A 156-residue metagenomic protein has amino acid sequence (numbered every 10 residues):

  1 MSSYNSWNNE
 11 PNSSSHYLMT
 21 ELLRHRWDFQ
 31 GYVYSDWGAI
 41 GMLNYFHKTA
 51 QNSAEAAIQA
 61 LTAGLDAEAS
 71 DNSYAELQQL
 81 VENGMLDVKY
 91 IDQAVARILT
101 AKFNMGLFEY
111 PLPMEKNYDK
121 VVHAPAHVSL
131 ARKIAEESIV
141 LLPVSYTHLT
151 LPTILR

Functional and structural regions predicted by a protein language model:
M1-S70, Y74-E76, E82-Y90, R97: Second-shell residues forming the walls of enzyme active-site clefts
W37-I40, Y74-L77, M114-D119, L149: A glycine-rich phosphate-binding loop feature that marks nucleotide/adenosyl-phosphate handling sites
A63, L80-G84, A101-M105, L141-V144: Structured segments of extracytoplasmic/periplasmic soluble domains in secreted or envelope-associated proteins
Y90-T100, L130-E137: A non-catalytic, amphipathic alpha-helix used as a structural packing/dimerization or gating element in enzyme scaffolds
V95-A96, T100-K120: Conserved, charged catalytic cores of large soluble enzymes
P113-Y146: Cofactor-pocket helix-loop regions in the catalytic cores of large enzyme subunits
T147-T153: Conserved small/polar residues in nucleotide/adenosyl-binding loops
